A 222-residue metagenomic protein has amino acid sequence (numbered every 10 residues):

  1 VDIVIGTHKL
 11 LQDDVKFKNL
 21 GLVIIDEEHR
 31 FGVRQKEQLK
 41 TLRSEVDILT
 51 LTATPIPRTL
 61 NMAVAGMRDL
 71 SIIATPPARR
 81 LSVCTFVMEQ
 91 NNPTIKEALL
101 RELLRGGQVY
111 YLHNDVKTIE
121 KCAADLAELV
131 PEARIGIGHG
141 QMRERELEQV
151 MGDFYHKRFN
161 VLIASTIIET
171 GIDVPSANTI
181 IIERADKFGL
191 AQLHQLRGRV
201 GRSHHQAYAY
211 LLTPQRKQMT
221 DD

Functional and structural regions predicted by a protein language model:
V1-D222: Inter-lobe coupling/hinge segments of SF2-like helicase ATPases
